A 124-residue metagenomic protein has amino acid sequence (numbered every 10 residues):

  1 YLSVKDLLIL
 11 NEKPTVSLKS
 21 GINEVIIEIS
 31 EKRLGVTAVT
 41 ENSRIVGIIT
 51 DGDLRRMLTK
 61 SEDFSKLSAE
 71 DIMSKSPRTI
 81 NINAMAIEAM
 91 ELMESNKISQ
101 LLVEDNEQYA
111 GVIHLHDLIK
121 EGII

Functional and structural regions predicted by a protein language model:
Y1-K13, K66-P77: Bateman (tandem CBS) regulatory domains
I9, T59-K60, S74, K120: Phosphate-coordinating loops and pocket residues in cytosolic domains that bind phosphorylated ligands
T15-R33, T40, L58, T79-S99 (+2 more regions): The conserved cystathionine-beta-synthase
L34-T37, V46-G47: Conserved active-site beta-strand-loop modules that form the wall/rim of enzyme catalytic pockets and either contain
I45-I48, Y109-V112: Glycine-rich acetyl-CoA-binding "A-motif" of GNAT/NAT acetyltransferases
G47, D51-D53, E62, K66-A69: Nucleotide-binding motor/catalytic cores of P-loop/tubulin-like NTPases across gene-expression machines
